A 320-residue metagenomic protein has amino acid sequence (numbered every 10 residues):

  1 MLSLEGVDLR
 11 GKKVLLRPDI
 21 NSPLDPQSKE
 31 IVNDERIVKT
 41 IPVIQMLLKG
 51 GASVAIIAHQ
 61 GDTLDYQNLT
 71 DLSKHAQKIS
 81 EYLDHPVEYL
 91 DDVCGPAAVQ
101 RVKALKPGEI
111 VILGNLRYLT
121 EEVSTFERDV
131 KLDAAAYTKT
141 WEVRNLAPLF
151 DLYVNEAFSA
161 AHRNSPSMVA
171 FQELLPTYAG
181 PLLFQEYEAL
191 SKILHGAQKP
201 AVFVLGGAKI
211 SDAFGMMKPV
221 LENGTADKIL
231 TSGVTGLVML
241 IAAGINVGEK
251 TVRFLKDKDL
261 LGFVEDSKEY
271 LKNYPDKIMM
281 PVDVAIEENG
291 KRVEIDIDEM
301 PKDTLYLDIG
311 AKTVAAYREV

Functional and structural regions predicted by a protein language model:
M1-V320: Active-site loop-to-helix "anion-binding N-cap" substructures in soluble metabolic enzymes
